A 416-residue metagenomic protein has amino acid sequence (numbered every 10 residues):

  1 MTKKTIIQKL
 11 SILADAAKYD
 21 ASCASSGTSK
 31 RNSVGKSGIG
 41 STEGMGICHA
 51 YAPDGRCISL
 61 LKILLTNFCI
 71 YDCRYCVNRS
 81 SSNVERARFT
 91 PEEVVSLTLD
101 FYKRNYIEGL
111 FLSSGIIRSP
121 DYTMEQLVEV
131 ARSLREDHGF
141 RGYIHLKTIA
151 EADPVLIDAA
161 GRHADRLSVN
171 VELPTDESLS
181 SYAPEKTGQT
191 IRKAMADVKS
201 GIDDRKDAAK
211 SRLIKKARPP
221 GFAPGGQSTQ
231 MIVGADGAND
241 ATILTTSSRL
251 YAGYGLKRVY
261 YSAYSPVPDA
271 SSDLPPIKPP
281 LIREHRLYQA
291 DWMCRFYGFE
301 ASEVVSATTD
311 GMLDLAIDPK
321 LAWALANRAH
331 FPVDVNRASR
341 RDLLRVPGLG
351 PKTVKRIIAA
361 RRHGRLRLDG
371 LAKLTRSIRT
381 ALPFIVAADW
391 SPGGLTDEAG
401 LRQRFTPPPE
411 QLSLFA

Functional and structural regions predicted by a protein language model:
M1-F68, I385-V386, G393-P408, S413-A416: Flexible, acidic/Gly-rich N-terminal and inter-domain linker regions that tether and position cofactor-handling modules
L60, C73, L112, V169 (+3 more regions): Conserved, mostly hydrophobic/aromatic
K62-L64, E92-K103: Short, charged beta->alpha transition segments
I63-E92: Canonical Radical SAM [4Fe-4S] cluster-binding loop centered on the CxxxCxxC motif and its immediate flanking residues
V95, D100, R118-V304: Conserved AdoMet/S-adenosylmethionine-binding subsite of the radical SAM
L99-S113, A290: Short Fe-S-cluster ligation motifs
G311-D342, L368-A416: C-terminal extensions
